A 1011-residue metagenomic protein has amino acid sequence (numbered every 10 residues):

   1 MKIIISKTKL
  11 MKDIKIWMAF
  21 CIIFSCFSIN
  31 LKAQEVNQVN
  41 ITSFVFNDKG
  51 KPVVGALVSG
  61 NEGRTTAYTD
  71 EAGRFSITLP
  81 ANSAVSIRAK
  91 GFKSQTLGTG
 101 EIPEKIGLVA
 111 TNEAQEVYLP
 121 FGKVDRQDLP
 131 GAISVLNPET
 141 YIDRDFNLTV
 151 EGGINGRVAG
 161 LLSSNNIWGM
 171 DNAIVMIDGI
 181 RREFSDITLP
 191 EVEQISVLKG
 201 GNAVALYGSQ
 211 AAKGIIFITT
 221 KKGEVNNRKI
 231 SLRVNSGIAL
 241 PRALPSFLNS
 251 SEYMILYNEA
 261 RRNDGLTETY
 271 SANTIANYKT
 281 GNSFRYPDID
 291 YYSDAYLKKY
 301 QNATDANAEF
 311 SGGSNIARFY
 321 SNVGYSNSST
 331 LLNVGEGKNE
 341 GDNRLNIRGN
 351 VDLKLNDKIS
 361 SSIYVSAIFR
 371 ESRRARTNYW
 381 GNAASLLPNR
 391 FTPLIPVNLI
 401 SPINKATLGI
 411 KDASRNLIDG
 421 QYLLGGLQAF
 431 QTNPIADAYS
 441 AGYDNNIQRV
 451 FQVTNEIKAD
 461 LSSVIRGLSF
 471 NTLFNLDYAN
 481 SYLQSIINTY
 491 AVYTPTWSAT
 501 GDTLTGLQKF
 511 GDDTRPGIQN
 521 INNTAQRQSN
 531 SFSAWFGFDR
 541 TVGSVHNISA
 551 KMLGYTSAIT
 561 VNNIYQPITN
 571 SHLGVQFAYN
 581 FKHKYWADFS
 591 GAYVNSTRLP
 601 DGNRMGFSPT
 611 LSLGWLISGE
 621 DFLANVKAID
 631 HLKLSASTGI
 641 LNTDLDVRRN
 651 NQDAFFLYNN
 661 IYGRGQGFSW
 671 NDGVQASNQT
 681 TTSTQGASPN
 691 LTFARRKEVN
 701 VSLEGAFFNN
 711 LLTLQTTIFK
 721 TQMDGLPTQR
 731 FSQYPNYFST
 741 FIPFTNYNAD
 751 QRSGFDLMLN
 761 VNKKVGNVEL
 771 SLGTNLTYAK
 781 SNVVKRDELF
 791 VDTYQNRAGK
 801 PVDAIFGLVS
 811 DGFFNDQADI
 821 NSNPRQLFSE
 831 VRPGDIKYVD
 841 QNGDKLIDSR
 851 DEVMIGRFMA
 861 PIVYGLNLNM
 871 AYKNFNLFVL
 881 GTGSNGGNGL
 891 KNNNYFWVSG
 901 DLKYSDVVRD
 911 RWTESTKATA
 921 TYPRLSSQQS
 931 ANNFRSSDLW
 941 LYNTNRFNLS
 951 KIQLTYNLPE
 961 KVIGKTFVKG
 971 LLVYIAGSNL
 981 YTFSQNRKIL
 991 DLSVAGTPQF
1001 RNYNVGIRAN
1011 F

Functional and structural regions predicted by a protein language model:
K2-F20, C26-R348, S361-S362, N842 (+1 more regions): Short, small/polar-rich motifs associated with maturation and membrane association, primarily at protein termini
T140, I180-G223, A243-F247, P287-N307 (+13 more regions): Outer-membrane beta-barrel proteins
G223-R228, N315-I316, K358, I447 (+10 more regions): Short loop/turn motifs that connect adjacent beta-strands in outer-membrane beta-barrel proteins
S231-R285, T377-N378, A384, N650 (+2 more regions): Conserved small-residue
P241-A243, F284-Q431, D444-Q448, S481 (+8 more regions): Flexible loop and strand-edge segments within Gram-negative outer membrane beta-barrel domains
L297-R318, V323-G324, Y364-S366, L424-I486 (+13 more regions): Outer-membrane beta-barrel transmembrane strands
A436-D437, S884-V973, G977: Extracytoplasmic gating/loop element in the C-terminal half of outer-membrane beta-barrel translocons and assembly
A624-R695, A706, L711-D750: Solvent-exposed loop/turn elements at secondary-structure boundaries
